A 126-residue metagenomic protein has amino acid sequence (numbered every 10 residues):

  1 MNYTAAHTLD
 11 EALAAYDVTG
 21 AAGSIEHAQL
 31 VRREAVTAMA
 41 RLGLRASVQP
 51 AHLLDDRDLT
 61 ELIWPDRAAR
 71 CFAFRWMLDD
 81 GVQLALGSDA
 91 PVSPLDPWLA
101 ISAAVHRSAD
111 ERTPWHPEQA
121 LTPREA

Functional and structural regions predicted by a protein language model:
M1-G23, H27-A28, R33-A126: His/Asp/Glu-enriched, well-ordered alpha-helical/loop segment that forms or immediately abuts the divalent-metal
